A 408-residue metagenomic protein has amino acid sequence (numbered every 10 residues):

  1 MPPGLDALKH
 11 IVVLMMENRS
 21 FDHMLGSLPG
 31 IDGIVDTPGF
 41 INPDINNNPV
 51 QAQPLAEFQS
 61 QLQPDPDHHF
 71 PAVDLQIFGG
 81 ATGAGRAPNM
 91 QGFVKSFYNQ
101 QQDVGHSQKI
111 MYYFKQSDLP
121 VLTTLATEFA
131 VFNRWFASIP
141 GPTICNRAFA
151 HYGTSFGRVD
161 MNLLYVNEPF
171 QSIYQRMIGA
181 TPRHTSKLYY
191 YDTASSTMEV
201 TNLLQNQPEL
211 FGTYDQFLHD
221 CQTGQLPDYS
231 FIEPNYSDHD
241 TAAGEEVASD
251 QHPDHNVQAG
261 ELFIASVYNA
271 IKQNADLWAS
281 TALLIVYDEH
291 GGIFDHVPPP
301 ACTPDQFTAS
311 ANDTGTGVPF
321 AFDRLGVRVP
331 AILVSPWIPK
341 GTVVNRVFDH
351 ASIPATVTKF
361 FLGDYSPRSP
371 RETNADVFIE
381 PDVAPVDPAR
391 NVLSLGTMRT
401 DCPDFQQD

Functional and structural regions predicted by a protein language model:
M1-D408: N-terminal pro-sequences and low-complexity stem/linker regions of secreted or lumenal proteins
